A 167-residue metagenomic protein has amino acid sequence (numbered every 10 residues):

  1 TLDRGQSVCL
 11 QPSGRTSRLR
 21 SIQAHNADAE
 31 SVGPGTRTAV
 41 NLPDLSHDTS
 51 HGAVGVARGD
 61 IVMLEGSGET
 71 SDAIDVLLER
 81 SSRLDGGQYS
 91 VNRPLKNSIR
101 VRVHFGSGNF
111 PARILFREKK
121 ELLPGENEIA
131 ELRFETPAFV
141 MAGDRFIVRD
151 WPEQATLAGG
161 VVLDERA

Functional and structural regions predicted by a protein language model:
T1-A167: C-terminal effector/interaction modules appended to NTPase cores
